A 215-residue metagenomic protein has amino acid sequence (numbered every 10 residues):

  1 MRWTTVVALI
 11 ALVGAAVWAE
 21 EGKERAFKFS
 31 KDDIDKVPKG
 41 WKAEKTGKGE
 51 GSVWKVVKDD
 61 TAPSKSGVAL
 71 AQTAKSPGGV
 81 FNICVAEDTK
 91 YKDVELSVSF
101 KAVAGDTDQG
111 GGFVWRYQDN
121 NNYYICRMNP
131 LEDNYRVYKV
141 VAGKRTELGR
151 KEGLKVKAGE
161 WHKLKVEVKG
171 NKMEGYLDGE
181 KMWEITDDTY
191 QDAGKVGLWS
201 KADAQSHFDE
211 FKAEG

Functional and structural regions predicted by a protein language model:
M1-V7: Bacterial N-terminal signal peptides that target proteins for export
F29, L96-V98, G159-G175: Short tryptophan-centered beta-strand motifs in secreted/extracellular beta-sheet-rich domains of glycan-recognition
D33-A69, P77-V80: Extracellular glycan-recognition surfaces and repeat-rich motifs
I34, S66, Q72-V141, K201: Secretory/extracellular carbohydrate-interaction modules and structurally similar beta-sandwich "look-alikes"
F81-T89, R150-V156, V196-L198: Beta-strand-rich interaction surfaces with strong enrichment in secreted/lumenal proteins
V141-K163: Short, aromatic/His-centered strand-loop micro-motif at the edge of beta-sheets
Y176-E180: Short strand-turn-strand beta-turns centered on an Asx-Gly dipeptide
I185-A213: Flexible glycan-contacting loops in extracellular carbohydrate-active proteins
